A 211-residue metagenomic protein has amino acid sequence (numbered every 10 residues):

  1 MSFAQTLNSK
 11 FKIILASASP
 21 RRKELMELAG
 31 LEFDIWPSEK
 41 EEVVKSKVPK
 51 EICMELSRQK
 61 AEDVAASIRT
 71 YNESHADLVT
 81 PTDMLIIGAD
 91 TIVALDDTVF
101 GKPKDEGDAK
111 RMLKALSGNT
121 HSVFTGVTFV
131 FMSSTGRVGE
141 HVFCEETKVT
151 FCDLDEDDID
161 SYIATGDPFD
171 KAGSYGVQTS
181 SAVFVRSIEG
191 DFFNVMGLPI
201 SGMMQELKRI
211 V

Functional and structural regions predicted by a protein language model:
S2-I14, P49-V211: Anionic-ligand binding patches
K12-I35, I210: N-terminal G-site helix/loop of the GST-like fold
A18, S38, M132: Cofactor-binding loop segments of dinucleotide-utilizing enzymes, especially the Rossmann-like FAD- and NAD(P)+-binding
R21, E41-V43, T135: Surface-exposed, flexible loop/turn segments at secondary-structure boundaries
L28, I35-K40, M84, A89-T91: Short, conserved active-site loops that position catalytic residues or coordinate cofactors/metal ions across diverse
G30-K47, G139-E146: Short glycine-rich, Thr/Ser-proximal phosphate-binding strand/loop in the N-terminal lobe of ATP-dependent enzymes
